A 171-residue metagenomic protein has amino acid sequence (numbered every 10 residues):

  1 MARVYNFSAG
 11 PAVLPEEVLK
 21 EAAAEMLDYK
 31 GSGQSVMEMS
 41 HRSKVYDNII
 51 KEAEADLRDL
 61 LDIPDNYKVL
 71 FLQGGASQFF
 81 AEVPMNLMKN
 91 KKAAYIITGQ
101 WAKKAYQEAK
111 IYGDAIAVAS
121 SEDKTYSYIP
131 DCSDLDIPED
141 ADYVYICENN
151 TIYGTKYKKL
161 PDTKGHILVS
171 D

Functional and structural regions predicted by a protein language model:
A2, N66, N90-K92, D140-A141 (+1 more regions): A general structural motif
R3-E54: A glycine-/small-polar-enriched, mobile loop at the entrance of the PLP active site in fold-type I
N6-S8, V69-Q73, Y95, A117-A119 (+2 more regions): General beta-strand structural signal in soluble alpha/beta enzymes
G10, A109, S121-D171: Active-site phosphate-binding strand-loop segment of PLP-dependent enzymes
A12-V13, A76-S77, T151: Short, glycine-/Ser/Thr-/acidic-enriched flexible segments
P15-E16, A81, G154-T155: Short helix/loop capping segments that flank catalytic or ligand/cofactor-binding pockets
Q34-F79, Q100, E108: Conserved N-terminal alpha-helix of the aminotransferase class I/II PLP-enzyme fold
S77-D142: PLP-dependent aminotransferase-like
